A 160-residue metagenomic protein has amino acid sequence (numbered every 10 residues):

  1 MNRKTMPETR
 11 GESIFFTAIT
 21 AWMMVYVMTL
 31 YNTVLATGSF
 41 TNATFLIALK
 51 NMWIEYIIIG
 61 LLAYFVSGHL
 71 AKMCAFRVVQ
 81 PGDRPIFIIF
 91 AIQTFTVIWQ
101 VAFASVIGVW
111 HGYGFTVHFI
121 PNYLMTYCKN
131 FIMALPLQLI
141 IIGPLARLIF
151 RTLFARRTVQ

Functional and structural regions predicted by a protein language model:
M1-Q160: Juxtamembrane/disordered regions of integral membrane proteins
